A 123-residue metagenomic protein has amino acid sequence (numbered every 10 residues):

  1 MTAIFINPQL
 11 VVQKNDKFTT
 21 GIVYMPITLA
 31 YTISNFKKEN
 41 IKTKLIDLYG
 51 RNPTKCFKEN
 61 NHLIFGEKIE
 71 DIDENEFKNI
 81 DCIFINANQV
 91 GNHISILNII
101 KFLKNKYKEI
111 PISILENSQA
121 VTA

Functional and structural regions predicted by a protein language model:
M1-T2, K42: Residues that mark the start of a beta-strand
A3-V23: Short glycine-rich His-centered loop
T19-K37: Short catalytic helix/loop segments, enriched in acidic residues and glycine and frequently bearing histidine
T32-A123: Glycine-rich beta-alpha loop elements in corrinoid/cobalamin-binding modules across cobalamin-dependent enzymes
